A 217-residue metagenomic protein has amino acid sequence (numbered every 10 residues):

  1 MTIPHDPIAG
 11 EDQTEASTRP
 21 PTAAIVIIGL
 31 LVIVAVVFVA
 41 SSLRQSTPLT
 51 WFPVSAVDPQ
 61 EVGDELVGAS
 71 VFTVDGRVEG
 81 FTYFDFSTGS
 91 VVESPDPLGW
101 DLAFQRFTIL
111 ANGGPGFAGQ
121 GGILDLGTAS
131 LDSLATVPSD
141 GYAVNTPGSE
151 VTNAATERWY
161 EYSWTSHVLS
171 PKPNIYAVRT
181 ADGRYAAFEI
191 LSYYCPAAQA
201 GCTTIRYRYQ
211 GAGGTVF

Functional and structural regions predicted by a protein language model:
I3-F217: Surface-exposed, beta-sheet-biased, low-hydrophobicity segments with strongly acidic/polar composition
